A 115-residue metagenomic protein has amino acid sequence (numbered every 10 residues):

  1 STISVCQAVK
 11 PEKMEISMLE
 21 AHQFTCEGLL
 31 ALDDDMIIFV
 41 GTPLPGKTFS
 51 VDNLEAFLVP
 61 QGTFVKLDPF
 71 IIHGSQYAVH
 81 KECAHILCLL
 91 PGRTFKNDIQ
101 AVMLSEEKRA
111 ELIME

Functional and structural regions predicted by a protein language model:
S1-V59, S75-E115: Active-site region of the double-stranded beta-helix
P60-S75: Conserved SET/PR-domain catalytic core that frames the SAM/AdoMet-binding pocket
